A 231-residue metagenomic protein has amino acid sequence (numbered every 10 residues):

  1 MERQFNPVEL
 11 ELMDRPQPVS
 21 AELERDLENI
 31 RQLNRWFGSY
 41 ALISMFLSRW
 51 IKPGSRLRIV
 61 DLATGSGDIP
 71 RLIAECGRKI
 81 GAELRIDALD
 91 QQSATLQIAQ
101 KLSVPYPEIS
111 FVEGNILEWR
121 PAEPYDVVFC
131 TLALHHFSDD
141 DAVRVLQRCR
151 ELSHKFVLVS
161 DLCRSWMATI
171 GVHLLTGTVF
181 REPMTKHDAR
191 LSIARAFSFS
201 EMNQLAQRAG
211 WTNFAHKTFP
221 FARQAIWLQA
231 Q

Functional and structural regions predicted by a protein language model:
M1-P16: N-terminal auxiliary segments of SAM/dcSAM-dependent transferases
P16, S20-F46, W50: Class I SAM-dependent methyltransferase Rossmann-like catalytic core, especially the SAM/SAH-binding loop
V60, G67-D68, L72-E118: Class I SAM-dependent methyltransferase SAM/SAH-binding core
F129: A conserved beta-strand element that flanks and buttresses the S-adenosyl-L-methionine
F137-R148: A short, conserved alpha-helix within the catalytic core of class I
S153-L162: Conserved beta-strand signature within the Rossmann-like core of class I S-adenosyl-L-methionine
L162-A209, A215: C-terminal alpha-helical "lid/dimerization" subdomain adjacent to the S-adenosyl-L-methionine
F214-Q231: Core SAM-dependent methyltransferase catalytic element
